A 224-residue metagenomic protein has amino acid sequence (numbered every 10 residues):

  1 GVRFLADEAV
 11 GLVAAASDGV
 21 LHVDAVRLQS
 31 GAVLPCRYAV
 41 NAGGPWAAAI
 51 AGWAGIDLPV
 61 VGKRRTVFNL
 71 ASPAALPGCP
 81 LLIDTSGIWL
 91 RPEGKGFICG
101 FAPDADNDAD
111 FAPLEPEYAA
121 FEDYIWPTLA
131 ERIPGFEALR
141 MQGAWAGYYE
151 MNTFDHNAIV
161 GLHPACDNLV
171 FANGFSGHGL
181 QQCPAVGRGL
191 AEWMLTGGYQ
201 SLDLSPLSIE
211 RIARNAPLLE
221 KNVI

Functional and structural regions predicted by a protein language model:
G1, G11, P35, P80 (+3 more regions): Short, surface-exposed charged micro-motifs
G1-R3, L169: Short, conserved active-site loop motifs that form the nucleotide-linked donor/cofactor pocket
R3-L5, Q142: General small-molecule cofactor/ligand-binding pocket signal
L5-D24: A conserved short coil-to-beta-strand element within the FAD-binding core of flavoproteins
A6, G44-P45, P184: Alpha-helix N-cap/helix-start capping motif
A32-C79: Central helical "cap/lid" subdomain
D57-P59, A71-F171: Active-site lid/adjacent beta-loop-alpha segment flanking the redox-cofactor pocket in flavoenzymes
A130-I224: C-terminal catalytic lobe of FAD-dependent flavoproteins
